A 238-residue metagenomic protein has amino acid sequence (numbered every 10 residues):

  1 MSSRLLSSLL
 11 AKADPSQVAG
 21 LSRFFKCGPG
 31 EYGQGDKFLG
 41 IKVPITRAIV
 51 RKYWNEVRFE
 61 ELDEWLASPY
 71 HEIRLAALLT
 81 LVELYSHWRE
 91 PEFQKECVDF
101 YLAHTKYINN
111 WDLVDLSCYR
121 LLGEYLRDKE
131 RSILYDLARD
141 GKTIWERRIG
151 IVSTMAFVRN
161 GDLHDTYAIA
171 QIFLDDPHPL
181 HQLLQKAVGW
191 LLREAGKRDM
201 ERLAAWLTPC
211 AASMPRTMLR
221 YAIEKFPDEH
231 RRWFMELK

Functional and structural regions predicted by a protein language model:
M1-K238: Alpha-helical scaffold domains
